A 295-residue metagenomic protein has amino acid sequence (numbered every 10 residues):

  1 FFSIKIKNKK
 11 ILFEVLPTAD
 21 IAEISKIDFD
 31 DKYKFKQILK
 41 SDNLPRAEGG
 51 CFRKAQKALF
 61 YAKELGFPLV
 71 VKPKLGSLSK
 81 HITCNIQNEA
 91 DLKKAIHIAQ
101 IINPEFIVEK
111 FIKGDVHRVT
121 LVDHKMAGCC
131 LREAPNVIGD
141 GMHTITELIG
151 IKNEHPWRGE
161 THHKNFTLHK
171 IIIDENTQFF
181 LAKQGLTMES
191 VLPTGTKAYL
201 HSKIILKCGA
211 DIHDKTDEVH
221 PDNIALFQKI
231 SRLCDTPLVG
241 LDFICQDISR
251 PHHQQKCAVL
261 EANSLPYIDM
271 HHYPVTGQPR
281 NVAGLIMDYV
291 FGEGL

Functional and structural regions predicted by a protein language model:
F2-K7, V71, R118-V122, M126-G128 (+1 more regions): A short beta-strand motif that forms the metal-chelation/ATP-contact edge of phosphoryl-transfer active sites
I6, I11-I171, H220-I224: Active-site nucleotide/adenylate-binding loops and adjacent lid/helix of ATP-dependent enzymes
K34, K94, L226-K229, N281 (+1 more regions): Long, highly charged amphipathic alpha-helices
K63-E64, I101, V122, Y199 (+2 more regions): A generic structural signal for short, non-catalytic loop/turn and secondary-structure boundary residues
V71, F106, V239-L241, L260: Hydrophobic faces of well-ordered beta-strands that scaffold small-molecule active sites in alpha/beta enzyme cores
N153-S249: A long amphipathic alpha-helix within ATP-dependent nucleotide-binding catalytic cores
D211-E218, R232-T236, C245-L295: C-terminal active-site "lid" helix and adjoining low-complexity regulatory extension at the edge of ATP-using catalytic
